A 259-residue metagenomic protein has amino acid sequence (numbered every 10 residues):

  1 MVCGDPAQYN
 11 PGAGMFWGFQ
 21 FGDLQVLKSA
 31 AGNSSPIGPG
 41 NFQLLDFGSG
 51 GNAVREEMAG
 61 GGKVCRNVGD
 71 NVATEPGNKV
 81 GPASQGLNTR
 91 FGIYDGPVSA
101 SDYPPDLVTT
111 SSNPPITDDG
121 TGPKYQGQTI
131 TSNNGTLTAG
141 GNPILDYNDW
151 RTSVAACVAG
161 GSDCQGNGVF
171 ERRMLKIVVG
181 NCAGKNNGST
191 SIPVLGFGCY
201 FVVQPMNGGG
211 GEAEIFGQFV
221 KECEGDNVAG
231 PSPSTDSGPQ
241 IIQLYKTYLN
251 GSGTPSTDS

Functional and structural regions predicted by a protein language model:
M1-S259: N-linked glycosylation sequons
